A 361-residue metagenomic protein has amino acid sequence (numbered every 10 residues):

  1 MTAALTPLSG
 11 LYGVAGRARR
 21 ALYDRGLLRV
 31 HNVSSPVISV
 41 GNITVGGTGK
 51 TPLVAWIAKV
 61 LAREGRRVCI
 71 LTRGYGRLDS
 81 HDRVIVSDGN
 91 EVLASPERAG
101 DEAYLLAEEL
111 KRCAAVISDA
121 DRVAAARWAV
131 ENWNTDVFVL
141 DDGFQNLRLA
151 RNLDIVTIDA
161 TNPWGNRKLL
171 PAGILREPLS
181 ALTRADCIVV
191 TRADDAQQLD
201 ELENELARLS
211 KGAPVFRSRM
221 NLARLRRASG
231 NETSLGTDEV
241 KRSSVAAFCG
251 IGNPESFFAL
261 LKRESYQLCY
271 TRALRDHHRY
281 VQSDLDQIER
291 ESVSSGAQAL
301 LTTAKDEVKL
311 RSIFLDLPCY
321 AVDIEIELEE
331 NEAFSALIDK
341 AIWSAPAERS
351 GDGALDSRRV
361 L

Functional and structural regions predicted by a protein language model:
M1-P36: A transmembrane-helix-recognition feature enriched in membrane-embedded lipid enzymes and envelope glyco-/phospholipid
N32, W56-A115: N-terminal phosphate/diphosphate-binding loop that engages ATP/GTP or pyrophosphate donors across diverse enzyme folds
V37-I38, V68, V137, V245: Conserved hydrophobic helix-helix packing surfaces used for dimerization/oligomerization
V40-I57: Glycine-rich phosphate-binding P-loop
R63-E64, V68, L149-V156, A160-L361: ATP-dependent carboxylate-amine ligase
R73-Y75, D142-Q145, A304-V308: Short, polar loop motifs at secondary-structure junctions
I85-L105, T135-V137, P163-A172, A247: Phosphate-binding loop that captures ATP/GTP phosphates
K111-A150: Phosphate-binding/switch loop-helix module in NTP-utilizing enzymes
